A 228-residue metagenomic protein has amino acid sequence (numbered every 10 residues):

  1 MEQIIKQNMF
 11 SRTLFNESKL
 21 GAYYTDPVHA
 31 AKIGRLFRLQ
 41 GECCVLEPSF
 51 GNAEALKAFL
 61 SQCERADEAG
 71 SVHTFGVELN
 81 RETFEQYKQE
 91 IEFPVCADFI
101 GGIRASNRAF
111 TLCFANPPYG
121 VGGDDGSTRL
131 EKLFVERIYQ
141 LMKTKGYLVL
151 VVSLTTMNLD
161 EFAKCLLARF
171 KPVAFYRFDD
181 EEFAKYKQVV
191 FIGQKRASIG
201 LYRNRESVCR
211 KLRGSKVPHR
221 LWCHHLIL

Functional and structural regions predicted by a protein language model:
M1-G41, E54-K57: S-adenosyl-L-methionine
I33, V121-Q194: Conserved Class I SAM-dependent methyltransferase catalytic core
G41-G51: Conserved class I S-adenosyl-L-methionine
N52-A69: Conserved SAM-binding loop of SAM-dependent methyltransferases across substrates and taxa, primarily the Class I
H73-E78: Conserved SAM-binding motif I beta-strand of class I
Y87-K88: Conserved SAM-binding loop
R104-L112: A short acidic, Gly/Pro-enriched loop at the edge of an enzyme's catalytic core that lines a small-molecule cofactor
K185-L228: Flexible, glycine-/basic-rich loop-and-beta segments that form/coincide with the SAM-dependent methyltransferase
